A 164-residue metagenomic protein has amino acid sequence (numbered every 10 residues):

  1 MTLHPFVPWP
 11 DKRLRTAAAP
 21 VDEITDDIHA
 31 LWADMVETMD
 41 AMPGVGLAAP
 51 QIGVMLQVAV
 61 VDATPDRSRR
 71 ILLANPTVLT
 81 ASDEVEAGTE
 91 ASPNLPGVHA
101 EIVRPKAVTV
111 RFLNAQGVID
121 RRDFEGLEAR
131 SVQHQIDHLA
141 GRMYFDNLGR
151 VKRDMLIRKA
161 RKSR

Functional and structural regions predicted by a protein language model:
M1-R164: Positively charged
